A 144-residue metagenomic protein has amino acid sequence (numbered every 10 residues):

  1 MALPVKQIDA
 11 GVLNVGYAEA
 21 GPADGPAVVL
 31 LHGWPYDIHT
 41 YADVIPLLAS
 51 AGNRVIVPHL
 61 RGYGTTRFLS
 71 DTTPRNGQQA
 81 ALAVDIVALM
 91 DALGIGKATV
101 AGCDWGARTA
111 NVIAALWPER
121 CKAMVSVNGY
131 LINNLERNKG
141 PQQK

Functional and structural regions predicted by a protein language model:
M1-N14: N-terminal cap/lid segment of alpha/beta-hydrolase-fold proteins
P4-K6, A27-L30, I56, A101 (+1 more regions): Conserved Rossmann-like nucleotide-binding pocket used by diverse enzymes that bind dinucleotide cofactors
A10-G11, S50, V57-G102, L131-Q143: Active-site loop/oxyanion-hole signature of alpha/beta-hydrolase fold enzymes
G16-F68, L89: Conserved HGGG/HGGXW glycine-rich cap/lid loop of the alpha/beta-hydrolase fold
D43, V112-L116: Active-site signature of alpha/beta-hydrolase-fold catalytic machinery across serine- and Asp/Cys-nucleophile hydrolases
A51, W117-R120: Conserved dinucleotide-binding and phosphotransfer motif residues
G102-G106, A110: Gly/Ala-rich beta-loop-alpha elbow adjacent to hydrolase catalytic centers
E119-L131, L135: A conserved short beta-strand
